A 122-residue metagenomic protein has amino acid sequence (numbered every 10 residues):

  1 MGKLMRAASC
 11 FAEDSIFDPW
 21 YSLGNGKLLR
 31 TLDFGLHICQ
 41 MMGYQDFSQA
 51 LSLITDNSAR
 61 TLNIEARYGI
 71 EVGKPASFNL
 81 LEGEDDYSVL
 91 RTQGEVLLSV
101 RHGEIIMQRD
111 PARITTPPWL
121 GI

Functional and structural regions predicted by a protein language model:
M1-L80: His/Asp/Glu-enriched, well-ordered alpha-helical/loop segment that forms or immediately abuts the divalent-metal
V72-I122: C-terminal cap of metal-dependent C-N hydrolases
